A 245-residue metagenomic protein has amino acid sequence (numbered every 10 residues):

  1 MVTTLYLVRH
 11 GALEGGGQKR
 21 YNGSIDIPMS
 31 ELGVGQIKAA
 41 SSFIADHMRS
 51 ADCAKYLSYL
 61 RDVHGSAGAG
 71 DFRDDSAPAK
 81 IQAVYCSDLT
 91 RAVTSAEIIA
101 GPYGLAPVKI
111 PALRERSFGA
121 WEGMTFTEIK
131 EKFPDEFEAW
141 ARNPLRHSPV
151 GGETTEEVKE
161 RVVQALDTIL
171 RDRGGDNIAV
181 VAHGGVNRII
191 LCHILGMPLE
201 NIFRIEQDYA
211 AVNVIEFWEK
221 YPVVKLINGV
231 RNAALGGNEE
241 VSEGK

Functional and structural regions predicted by a protein language model:
M1-T4, A40, L105, R116-K130 (+2 more regions): Acidic, low-complexity terminal tails and accessory targeting/binding regions of phosphate-metabolizing enzymes
A12-L105: Active-site-proximal alpha-helix that buttresses catalytic centers in soluble enzyme cores
L13, V186-N187: Short active-site segment of divalent metal-dependent hydrolases/proteases that encodes the spacing between
K38-A45, R49, K159, V163-R171: Generic structural signal for well-ordered alpha-helical scaffold segments
G101-V163, E216, V223-L226, G244: Phosphate-handling substructures
H183: Short basic (Lys/Arg) and small-residue
